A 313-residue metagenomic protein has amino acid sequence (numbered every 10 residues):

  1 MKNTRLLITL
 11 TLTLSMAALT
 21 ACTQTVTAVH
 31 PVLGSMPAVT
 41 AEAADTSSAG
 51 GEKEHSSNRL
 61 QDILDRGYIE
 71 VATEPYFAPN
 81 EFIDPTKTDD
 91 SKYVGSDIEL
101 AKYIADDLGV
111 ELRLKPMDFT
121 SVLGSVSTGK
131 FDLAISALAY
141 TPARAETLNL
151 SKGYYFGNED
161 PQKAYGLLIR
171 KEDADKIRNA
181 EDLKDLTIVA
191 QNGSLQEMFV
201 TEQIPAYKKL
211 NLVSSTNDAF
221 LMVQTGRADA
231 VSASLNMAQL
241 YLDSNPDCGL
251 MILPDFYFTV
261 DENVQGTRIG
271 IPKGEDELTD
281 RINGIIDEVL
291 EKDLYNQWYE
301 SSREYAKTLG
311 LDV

Functional and structural regions predicted by a protein language model:
M1-I8: Bacterial N-terminal signal peptides that target proteins for export
A17-A21: C-terminal motif of bacterial Sec signal peptides marking the signal peptidase cleavage site
T23, H30-E54, I98-D107, K171-A174 (+3 more regions): Extended ligand-binding regions for polar small-molecule ligands
P31-D45, G50-L138: Extracytoplasmic small-molecule ligand-binding "clamshell" domains of the periplasmic binding protein/Venus flytrap
E70, P75-A78, D90-D107, L138 (+4 more regions): Bilobed "Venus flytrap"/periplasmic-binding protein-like clamshell domains and structurally analogous long
E111-D182: Acidic, polar ligand-binding/catalytic clefts
S121, L138-T147, F199-Q203, Q224-T225 (+1 more regions): A ligand-binding cleft/hinge motif common to bilobed small-molecule-binding domains
G157-I169, Q239, D243-I286, K307-V313: Periplasmic-binding protein-like
